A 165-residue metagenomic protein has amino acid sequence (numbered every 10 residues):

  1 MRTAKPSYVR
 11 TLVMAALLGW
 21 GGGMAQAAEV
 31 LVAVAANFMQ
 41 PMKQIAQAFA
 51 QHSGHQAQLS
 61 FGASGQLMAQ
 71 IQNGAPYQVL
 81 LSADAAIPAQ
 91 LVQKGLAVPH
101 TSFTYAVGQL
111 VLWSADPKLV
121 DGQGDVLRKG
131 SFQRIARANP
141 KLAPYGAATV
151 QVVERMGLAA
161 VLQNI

Functional and structural regions predicted by a protein language model:
M1, G22-A25: Glycine-centered signal
M1-S7: N-terminal secretory signal peptides that target proteins for export/translocation
P6, M14, P117-V120: Short N-terminal or domain-adjacent regulatory/targeting segments
R10-G22: Bacterial N-terminal signal peptides
A27-L142: N-terminal segment of the mature folded domain
Q40, K141-R155: Bilobed "Venus flytrap"/periplasmic-binding protein-like clamshell domains and structurally analogous long
V152, M156-I165: Ligand-binding pocket segment of bilobal, Venus flytrap-like solute-binding proteins
